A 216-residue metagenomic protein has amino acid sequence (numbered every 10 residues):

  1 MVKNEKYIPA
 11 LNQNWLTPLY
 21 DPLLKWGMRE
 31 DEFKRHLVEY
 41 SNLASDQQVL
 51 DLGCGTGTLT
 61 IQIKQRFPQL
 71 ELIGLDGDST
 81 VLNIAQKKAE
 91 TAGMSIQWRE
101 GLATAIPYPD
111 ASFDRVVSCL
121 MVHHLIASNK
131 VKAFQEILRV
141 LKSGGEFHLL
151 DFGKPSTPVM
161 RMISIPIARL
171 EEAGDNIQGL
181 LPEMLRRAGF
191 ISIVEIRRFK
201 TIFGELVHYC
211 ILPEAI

Functional and structural regions predicted by a protein language model:
M1-N42, T58-L59: Conserved class I S-adenosyl-L-methionine
N4-Y7, H148-H208: C-terminal alpha-helical "lid/dimerization" subdomain adjacent to the S-adenosyl-L-methionine
Q48, G144-E146: Short glycine-centered segments of the SAM/dcSAM-binding site in methyltransferase folds
L50-L52, T56-A105: Class I SAM-dependent methyltransferase SAM/SAH-binding core
T104-V116: A short acidic, Gly/Pro-enriched loop at the edge of an enzyme's catalytic core that lines a small-molecule cofactor
R115-S128: A short SAM/SAH-binding and catalytic strip from SAM-dependent methyltransferases
V131-S143: A short glycine-rich, Lys/Arg-flanked "PGG" loop and its adjoining helix->strand segment in the class I
Y209-I216: C-terminal lobe and adjacent flexible extensions of AdoMet/dcAdoMet transferase-like proteins
